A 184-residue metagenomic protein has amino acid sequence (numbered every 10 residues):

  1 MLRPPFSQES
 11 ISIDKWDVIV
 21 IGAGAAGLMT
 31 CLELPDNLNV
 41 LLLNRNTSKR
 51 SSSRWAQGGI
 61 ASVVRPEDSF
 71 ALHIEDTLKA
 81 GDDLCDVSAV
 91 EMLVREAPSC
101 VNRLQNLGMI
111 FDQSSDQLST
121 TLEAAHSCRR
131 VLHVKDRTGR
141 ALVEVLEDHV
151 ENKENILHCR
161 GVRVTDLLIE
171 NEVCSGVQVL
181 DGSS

Functional and structural regions predicted by a protein language model:
M1-I19, P35-L38: Extreme N-terminal leader/targeting segments of oxidoreductases
R3-P4, G24, I74: Short N-terminal helix-initiation segments at or just after the protein's N-terminus
P4-Q8, G27-L28, D181-S184: A generic local structural motif
Q8-E9, R45-D181: Conserved N-terminal/central alpha/beta ligand/cofactor-binding core
V18-L42: N-terminal Rossmann-like FAD-binding beta1-loop-alpha1 element of flavoenzymes
